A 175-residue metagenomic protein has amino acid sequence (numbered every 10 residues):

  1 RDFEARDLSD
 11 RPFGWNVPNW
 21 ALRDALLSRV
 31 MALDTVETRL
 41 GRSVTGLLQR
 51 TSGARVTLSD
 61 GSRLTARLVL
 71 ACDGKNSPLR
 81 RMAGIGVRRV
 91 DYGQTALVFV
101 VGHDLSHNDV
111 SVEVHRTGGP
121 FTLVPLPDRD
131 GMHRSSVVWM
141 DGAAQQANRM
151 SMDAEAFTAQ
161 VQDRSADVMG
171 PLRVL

Functional and structural regions predicted by a protein language model:
R1-M82, V90-T95: Conserved N-terminal helical subregion
G53-R55, L68-L175: Conserved FAD-binding catalytic core of PHBH/FMO-like flavoproteins
